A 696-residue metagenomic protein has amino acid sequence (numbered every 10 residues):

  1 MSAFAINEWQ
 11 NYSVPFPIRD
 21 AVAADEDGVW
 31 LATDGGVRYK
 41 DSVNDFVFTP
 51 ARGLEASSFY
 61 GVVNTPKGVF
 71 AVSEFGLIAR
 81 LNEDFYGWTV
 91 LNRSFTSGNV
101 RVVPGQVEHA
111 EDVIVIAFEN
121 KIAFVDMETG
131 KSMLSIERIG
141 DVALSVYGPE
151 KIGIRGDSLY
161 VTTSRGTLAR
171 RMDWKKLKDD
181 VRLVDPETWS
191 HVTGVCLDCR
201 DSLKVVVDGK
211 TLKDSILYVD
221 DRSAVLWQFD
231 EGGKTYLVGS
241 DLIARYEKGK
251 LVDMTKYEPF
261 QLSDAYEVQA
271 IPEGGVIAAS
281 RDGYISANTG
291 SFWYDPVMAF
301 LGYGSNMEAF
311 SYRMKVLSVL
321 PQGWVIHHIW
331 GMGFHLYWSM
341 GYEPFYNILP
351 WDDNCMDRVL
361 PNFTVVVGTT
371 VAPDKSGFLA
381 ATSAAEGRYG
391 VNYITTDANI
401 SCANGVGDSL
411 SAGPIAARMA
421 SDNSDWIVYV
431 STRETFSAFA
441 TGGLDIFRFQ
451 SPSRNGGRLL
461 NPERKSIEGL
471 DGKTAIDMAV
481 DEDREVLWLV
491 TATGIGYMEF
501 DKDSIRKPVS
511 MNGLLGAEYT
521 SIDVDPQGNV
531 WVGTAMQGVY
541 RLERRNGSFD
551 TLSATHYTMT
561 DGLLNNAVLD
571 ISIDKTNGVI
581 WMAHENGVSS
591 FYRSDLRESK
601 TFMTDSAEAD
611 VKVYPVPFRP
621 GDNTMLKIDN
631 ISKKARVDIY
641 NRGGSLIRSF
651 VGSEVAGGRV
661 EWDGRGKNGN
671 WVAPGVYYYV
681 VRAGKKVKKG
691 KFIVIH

Functional and structural regions predicted by a protein language model:
M1-D610, L646: Carboxylate-rich, polar loop motifs that coordinate divalent cations or form catalytic acidic clusters
R138, Y257, G652-S653, Y677 (+1 more regions): Residue-level structural signal for beta-strand termini and adjacent loop
Y389, G442, T624, V660 (+2 more regions): Extracytoplasmic/periplasmic beta-strand context in beta-sandwich domains, especially the cupredoxin/COX2 CuA-binding
N565, P620, K633, A656 (+2 more regions): Surface-exposed loops/turns
T604-I639, F650-G652, R659-W662: Glycine-centered coil/turn sites that cap beta-strands in beta-rich domains
R636-I647, Y677-Y679: Short, glycine-anchored, charge-dense loop/turn motifs used at functional sites
L646-V672, G684-K688: Glycine-centered tight-turn motifs at strand-turn-strand junctions
V676-H696: C-terminal tail/sorting-segment detector
